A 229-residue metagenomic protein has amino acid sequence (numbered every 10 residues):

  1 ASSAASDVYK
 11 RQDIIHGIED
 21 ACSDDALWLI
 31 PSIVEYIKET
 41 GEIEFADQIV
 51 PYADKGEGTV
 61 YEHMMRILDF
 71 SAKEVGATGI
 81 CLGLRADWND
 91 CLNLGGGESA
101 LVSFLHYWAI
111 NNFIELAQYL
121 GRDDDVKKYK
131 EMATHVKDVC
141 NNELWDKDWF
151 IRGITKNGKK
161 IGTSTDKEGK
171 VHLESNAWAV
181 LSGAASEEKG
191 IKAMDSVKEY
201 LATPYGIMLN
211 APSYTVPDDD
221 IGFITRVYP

Functional and structural regions predicted by a protein language model:
A1-A5, Y9: Single conserved hydrophobic/aromatic residue that forms the stacking wall/gate of nucleotide- or nucleobase-binding
S3, I30, V34-I37, V50 (+4 more regions): Hydrophobic core segments within long, regular secondary-structure runs in both alpha- and beta-rich folds
S6-D7, I43-P51, V75-N89, A211-Y214: Core alpha/beta catalytic barrel or barrel-like domain that forms the active/cofactor pocket in diverse metabolic
D7, L105-F223: Catalytic cores of carbohydrate-active enzymes
D13-D20, Q48-G58: The substrate-binding groove and active-site-proximal loops of carbohydrate-active enzymes, especially glycoside
D13-D24, C91-S103, G158-S182, T225-P229: Solvent-exposed loop and edge beta-strand segments that line ligand/cofactor-binding and catalytic clefts
E19-V50: Hydrophobic or amphipathic alpha-helical targeting/insertion segments
V60, D87-N111, E115: Hydrophobic, small-residue-rich alpha-helical packing segments that form membrane-like cores
